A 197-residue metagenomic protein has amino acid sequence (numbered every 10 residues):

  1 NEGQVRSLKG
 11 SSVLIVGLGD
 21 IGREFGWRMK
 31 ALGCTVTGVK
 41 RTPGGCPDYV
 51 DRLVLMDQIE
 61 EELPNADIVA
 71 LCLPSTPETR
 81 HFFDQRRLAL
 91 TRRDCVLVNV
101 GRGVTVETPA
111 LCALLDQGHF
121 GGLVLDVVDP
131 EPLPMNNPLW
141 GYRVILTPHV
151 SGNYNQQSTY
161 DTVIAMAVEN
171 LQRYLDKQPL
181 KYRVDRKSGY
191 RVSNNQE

Functional and structural regions predicted by a protein language model:
N1-S12, Y182: Phosphate-binding beta-alpha-beta segment of Rossmann-like dinucleotide-binding domains, i.e., the NAD(P)
S12, C34-T35: Residues at the starts of beta-strands that form the adenosine-phosphate
G17-G19: Glycine-rich Rossmann-fold phosphate-binding loop(s) that bind the pyrophosphate of adenine dinucleotide cofactors
G22-R23: N-terminal Rossmann-fold NAD(P) dinucleotide-binding loop
G26, K30, L115-D116: Gly/Ala-rich phosphate-binding loop of Rossmann-like dinucleotide-binding domains, activating on the conserved
K40: Conserved acidic E/D residue at the C-terminus of a beta-strand in Rossmann-like folds
P43-N137: Rossmann-like adenosine-cofactor binding region
D94, V100-E197: Rossmann-like dinucleotide-binding domain for NAD(H)/NADP(H)
